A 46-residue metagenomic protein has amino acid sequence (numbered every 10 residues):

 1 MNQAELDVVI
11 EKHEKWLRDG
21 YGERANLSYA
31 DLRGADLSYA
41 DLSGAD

Functional and structural regions predicted by a protein language model:
V8-D46: A detector of tandem-repeat and repeat-rich interaction/domain scaffolds
